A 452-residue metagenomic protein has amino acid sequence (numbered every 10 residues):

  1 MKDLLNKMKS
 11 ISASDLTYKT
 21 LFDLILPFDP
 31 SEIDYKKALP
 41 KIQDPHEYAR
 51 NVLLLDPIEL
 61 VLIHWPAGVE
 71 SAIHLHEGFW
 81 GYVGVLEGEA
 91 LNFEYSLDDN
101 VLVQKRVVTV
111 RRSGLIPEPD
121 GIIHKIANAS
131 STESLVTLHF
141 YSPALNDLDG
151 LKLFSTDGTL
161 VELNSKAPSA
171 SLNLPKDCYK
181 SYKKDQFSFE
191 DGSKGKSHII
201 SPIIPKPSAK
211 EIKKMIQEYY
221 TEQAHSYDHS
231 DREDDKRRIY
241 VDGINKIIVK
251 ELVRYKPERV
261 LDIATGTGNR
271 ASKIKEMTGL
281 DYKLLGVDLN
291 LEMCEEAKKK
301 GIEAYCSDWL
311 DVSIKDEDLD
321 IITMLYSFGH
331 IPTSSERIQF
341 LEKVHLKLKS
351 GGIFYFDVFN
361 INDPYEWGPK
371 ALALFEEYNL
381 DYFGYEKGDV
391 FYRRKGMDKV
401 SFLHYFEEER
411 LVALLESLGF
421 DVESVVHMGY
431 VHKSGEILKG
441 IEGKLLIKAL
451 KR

Functional and structural regions predicted by a protein language model:
L39-A67: A short glycine-rich, His/Asp/Glu-containing loop-to-beta-strand
G78-L91: Glycine- and acidic-residue-biased ligand/ion/polar-headgroup-sensing regions
L97-G121: Short acidic-glycine-tyrosine-enriched beta hairpin
K196-Y255: Conserved class I S-adenosyl-L-methionine
L261-I263, T267-D311: Class I SAM-dependent methyltransferase SAM/SAH-binding core
T323: A conserved beta-strand element that flanks and buttresses the S-adenosyl-L-methionine
I338-S350: A short glycine-rich, Lys/Arg-flanked "PGG" loop and its adjoining helix->strand segment in the class I
D357-L414, V431-H432: SAM-dependent methyltransferase
